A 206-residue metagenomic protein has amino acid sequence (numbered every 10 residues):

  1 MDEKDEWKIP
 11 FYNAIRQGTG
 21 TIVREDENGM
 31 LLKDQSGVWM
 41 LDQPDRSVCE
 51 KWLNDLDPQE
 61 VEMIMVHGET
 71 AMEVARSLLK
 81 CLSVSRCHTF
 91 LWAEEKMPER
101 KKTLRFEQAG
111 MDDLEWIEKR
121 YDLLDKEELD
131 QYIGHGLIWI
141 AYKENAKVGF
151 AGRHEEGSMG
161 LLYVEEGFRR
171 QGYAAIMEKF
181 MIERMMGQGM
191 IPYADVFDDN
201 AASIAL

Functional and structural regions predicted by a protein language model:
M1, R105-I117: A short beta-loop-alpha structural element at the N-terminal edge of CoA-dependent acyl/N-acetyltransferase catalytic
M1-E73, E118, L123-Q131: N-terminal charged segments
G37-C49, L162-R170, V196-F197: A short, internal acetyl-CoA/4′-phosphopantetheine-binding micro-motif in the GNAT/acyltransferase core
S47-N54, R170-M185, I204-A205: Conserved acetyl-CoA-binding loop-helix of GNAT-fold acetyltransferases
P58-G68, M185-F197: Conserved GNAT acetyl-CoA-binding A-motif
T70-C81, A175, D198-L206: Conserved active-site alpha-helix within GNAT-family acetyltransferase domains
L79-G110: Conserved N-terminal entry element of GNAT/NAT acetyltransferase domains
E127-E166: A conserved beta-strand-loop-helix scaffold within acyl/acetyltransferase catalytic domains
